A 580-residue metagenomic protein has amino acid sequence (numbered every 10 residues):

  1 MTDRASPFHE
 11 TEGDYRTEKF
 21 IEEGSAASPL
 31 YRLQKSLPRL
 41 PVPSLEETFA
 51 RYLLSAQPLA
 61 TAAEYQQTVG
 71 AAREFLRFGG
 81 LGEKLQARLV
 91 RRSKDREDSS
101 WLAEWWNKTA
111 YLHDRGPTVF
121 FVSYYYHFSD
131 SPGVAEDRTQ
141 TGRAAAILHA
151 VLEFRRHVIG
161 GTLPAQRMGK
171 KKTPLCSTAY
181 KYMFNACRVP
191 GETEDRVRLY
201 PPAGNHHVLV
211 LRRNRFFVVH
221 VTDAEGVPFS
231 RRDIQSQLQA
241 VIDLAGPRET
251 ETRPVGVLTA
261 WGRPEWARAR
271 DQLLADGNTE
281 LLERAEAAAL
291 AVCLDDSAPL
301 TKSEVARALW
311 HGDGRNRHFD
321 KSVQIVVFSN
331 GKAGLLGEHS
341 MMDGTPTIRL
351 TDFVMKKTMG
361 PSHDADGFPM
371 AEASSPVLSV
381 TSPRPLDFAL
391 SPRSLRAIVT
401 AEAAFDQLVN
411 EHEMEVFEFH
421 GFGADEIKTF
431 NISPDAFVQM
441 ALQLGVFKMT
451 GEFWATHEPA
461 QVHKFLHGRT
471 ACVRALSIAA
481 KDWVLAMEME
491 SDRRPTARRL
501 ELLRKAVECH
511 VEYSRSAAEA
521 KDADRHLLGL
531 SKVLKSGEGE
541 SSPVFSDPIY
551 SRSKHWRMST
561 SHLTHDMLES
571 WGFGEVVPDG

Functional and structural regions predicted by a protein language model:
M1-K321, S329-G331, E338, M342-G580: Long, Pro/Ser/Thr-rich low-complexity/intrinsically disordered regulatory tracts in eukaryotic proteins
Q324: Conserved ATP phosphate-binding architecture of protein kinases
